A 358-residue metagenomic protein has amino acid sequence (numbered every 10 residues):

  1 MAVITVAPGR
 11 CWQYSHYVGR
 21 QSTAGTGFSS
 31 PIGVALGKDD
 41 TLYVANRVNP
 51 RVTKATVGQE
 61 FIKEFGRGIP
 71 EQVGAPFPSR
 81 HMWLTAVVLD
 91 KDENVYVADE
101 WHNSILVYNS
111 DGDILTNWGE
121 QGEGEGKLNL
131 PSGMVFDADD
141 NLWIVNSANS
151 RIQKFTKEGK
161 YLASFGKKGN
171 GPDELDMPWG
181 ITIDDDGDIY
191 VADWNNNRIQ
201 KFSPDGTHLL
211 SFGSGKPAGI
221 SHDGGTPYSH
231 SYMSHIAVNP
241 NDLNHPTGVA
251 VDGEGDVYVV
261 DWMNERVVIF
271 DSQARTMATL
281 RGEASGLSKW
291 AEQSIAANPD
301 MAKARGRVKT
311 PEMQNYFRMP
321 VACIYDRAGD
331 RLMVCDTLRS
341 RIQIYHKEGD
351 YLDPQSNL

Functional and structural regions predicted by a protein language model:
M1-L358: Eukaryotic scaffold repeat domains enriched in small/polar residues
